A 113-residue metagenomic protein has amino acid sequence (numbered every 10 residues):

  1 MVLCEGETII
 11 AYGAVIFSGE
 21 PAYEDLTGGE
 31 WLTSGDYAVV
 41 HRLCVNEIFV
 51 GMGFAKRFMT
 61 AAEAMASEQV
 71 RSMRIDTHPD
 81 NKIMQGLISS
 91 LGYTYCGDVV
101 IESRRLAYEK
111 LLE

Functional and structural regions predicted by a protein language model:
M1-G13, F17: Conserved beta-hairpin
E7, P79-D80, E102: Conserved beta-strand edge residues that scaffold enzyme active sites
A14-C44, V50: Conserved acyl-donor/pantetheine-binding loop and adjacent beta-alpha core of acyl/acetyltransferases and related
L32-S34, S89, D98-E113: C-terminal "cap" of GNAT-fold acetyltransferases
R42-V45, G51-A64, G86, S90: Conserved acetyl-CoA-binding loop-helix of GNAT-fold acetyltransferases
E47-V50, I75-Q85: Conserved beta-strand-loop-alpha-helix junction that forms the acyl-donor binding cleft
M59, A66-H78: Conserved GNAT acetyl-CoA-binding A-motif
Y95: Short beta-strand "wing" residues that participate in macromolecule-binding interfaces
